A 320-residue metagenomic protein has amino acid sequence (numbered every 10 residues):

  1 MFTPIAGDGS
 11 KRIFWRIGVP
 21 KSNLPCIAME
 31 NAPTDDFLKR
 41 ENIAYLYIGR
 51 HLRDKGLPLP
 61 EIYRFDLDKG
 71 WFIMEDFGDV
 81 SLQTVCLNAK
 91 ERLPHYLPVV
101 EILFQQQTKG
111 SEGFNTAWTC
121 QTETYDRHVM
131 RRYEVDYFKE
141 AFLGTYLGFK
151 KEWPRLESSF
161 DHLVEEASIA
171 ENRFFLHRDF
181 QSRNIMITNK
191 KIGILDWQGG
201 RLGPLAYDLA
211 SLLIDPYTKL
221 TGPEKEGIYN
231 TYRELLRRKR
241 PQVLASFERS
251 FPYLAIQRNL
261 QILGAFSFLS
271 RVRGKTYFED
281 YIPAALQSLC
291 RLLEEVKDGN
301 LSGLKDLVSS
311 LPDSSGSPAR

Functional and structural regions predicted by a protein language model:
M1-T3: Juxta-kinase regulatory segment immediately upstream of eukaryotic protein kinase catalytic domains
A6, W15-Y133, L143-L147, I169: ATP-binding pocket architecture of kinase catalytic cores
K11-G18, A28, Q106, H162-Y207 (+1 more regions): Active-site acidic catalytic loop and adjacent metal/ATP-binding pocket of ATP-dependent phosphoryl transfer enzymes
E75, H128-R131, V135-F138, G199 (+2 more regions): Active-site-adjacent scaffolding segments
R92-V99, R131, W153-E157, I256 (+2 more regions): Hydrophobic packing residues in well-ordered alpha-helices of helical domains and bundles
Y125-D126, V243-A255: All-alpha amphipathic helical-bundle segments outside canonical DNA-binding/catalytic cores that form hydrophobic
D136-Y146, L205-P241, Y253-R273, A285-L293: Active-site activation/catalytic loop segments of kinase-like enzymes and analogous catalytic loops in related
G264-R320: ATP/Mg2+ or Mg2+-diphosphate-binding catalytic cores that bind nucleotide phosphates or diphosphates via glycine-rich
